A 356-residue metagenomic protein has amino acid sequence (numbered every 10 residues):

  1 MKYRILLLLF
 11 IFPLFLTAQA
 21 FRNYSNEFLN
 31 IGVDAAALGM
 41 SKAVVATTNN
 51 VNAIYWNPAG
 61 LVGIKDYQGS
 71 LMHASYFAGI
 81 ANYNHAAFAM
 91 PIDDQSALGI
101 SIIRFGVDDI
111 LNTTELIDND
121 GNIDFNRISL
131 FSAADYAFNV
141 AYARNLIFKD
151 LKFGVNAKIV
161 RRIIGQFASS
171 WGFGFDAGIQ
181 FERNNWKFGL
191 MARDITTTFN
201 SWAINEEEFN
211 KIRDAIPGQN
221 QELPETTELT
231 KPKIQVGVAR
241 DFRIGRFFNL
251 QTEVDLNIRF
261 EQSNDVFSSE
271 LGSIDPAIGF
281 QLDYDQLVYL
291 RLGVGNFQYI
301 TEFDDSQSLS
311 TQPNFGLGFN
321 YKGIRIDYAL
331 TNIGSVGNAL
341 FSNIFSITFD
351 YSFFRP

Functional and structural regions predicted by a protein language model:
M1: NAD-dependent ADP-ribosyltransferases
R4-L14: Sec-dependent N-terminal signal peptides
Q19-P356: Subset of outer-membrane beta-barrel
